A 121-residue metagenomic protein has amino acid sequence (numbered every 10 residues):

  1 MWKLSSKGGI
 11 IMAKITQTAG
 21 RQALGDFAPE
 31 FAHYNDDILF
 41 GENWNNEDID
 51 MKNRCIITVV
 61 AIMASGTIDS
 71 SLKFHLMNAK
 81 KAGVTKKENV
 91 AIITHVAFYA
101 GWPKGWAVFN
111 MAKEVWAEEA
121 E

Functional and structural regions predicted by a protein language model:
M1-C55, A64, K73, K81 (+1 more regions): Acidic, glycine/proline-rich low-complexity segments that act as flexible tails and inter-domain linkers
T16-T18, T58, T67, T85 (+1 more regions): Residue-identity detector for threonine
R54-I62, V90-I93: Short, structured motif recognition centered on aromatic/hydrophobic residues
I62-S65, F98: Amphipathic alpha-helical core segments of compact helical bundles
I68-S71, W102: Short loop/beta submotifs within extracellular cysteine-rich repeat domains
S70-V90: Mid-chain, well-packed structural core segment of small domains
V90-I92, V96-F109: C-terminal structural segments of small proteins and small subunits
